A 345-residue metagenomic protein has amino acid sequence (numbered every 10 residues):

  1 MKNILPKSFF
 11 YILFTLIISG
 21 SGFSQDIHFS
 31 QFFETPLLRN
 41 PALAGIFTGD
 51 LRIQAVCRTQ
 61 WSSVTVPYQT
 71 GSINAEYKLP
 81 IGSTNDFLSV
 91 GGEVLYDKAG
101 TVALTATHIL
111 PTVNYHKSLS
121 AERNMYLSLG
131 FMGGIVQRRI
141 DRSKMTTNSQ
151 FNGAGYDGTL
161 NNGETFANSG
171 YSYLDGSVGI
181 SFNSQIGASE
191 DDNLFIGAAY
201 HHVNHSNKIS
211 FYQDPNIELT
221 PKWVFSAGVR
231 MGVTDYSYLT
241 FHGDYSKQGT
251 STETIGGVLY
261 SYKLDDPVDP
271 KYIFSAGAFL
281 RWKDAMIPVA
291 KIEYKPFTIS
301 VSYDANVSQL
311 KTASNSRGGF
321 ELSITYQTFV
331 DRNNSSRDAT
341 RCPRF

Functional and structural regions predicted by a protein language model:
M1-F10: Bacterial N-terminal signal peptides that target proteins for export
L5, I18-S19, F274: N-terminal non-cleavable signal-anchor helices
F10-S19: Bacterial N-terminal signal peptides
G20-S24: Sec/Tat signal peptide C-region and signal peptidase I cleavage site
Q25-F345: Subset of outer-membrane beta-barrel
